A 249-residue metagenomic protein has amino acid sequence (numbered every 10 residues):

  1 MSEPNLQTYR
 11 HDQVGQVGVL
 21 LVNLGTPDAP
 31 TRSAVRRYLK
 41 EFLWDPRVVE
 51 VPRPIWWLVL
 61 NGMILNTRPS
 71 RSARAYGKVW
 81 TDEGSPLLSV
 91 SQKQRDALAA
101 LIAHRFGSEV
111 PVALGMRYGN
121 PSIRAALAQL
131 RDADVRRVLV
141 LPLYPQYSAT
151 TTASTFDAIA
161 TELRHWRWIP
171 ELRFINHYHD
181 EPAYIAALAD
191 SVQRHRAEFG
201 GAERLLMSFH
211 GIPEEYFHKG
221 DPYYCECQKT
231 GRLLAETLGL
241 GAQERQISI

Functional and structural regions predicted by a protein language model:
S2-I249: Active-site-proximal alpha-helix that buttresses catalytic centers in soluble enzyme cores
